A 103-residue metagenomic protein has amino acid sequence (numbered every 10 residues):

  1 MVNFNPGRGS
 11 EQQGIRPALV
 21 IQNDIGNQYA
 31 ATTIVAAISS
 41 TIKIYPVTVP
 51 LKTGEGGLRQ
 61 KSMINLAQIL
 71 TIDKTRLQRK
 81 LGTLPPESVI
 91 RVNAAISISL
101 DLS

Functional and structural regions predicted by a protein language model:
M1-S103: Conserved functional hotspots at enzyme active or ligand-binding sites that engage polyanionic ligands
